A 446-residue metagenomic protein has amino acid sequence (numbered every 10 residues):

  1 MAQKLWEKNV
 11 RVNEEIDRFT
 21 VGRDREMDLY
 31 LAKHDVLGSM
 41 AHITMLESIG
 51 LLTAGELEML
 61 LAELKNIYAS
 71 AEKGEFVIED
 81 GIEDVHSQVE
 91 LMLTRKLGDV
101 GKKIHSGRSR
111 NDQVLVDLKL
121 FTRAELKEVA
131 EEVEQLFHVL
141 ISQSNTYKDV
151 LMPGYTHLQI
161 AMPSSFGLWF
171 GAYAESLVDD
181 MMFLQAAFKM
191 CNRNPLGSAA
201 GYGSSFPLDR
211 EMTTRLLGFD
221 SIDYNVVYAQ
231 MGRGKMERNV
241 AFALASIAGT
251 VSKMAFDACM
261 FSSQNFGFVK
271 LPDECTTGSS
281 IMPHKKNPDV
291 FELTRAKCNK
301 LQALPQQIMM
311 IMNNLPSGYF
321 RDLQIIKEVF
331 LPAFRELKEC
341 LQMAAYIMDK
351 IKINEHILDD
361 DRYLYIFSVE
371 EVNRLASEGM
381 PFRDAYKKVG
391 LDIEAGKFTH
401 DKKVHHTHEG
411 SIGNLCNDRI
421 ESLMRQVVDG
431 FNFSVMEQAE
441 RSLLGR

Functional and structural regions predicted by a protein language model:
M1-G203, L208-T214, S221, T277-G278 (+3 more regions): A helix-coil-helix interface module used to build multimeric assemblies and to scaffold catalytic/cofactor sites
A2-G38, D99-V100, G267, M282-R446: Glycine-rich cofactor/substrate-binding loops
H42, E63, I67-S70, M92 (+13 more regions): Generic, well-ordered alpha-helical scaffold segments in large soluble proteins
L60-L64, L217, D273-C275, R362 (+1 more regions): A general structural motif at alpha-helix termini
H105, R110-Q113, H157-S164, L168 (+8 more regions): Alpha-helix capping and helix-loop boundary segments enriched in small/acidic/polar residues
K119, R123-A130, E134, I141 (+10 more regions): Short amphipathic alpha-helical segments with heptad-repeat character
I141, N145-K148, K189-N192, C259 (+4 more regions): Alpha-helical coiled-coil oligomerization motifs
L217-P305: Acidic, glycine-rich loop-and-beta core segments that form the ion-binding/anion-interacting portion of active sites
